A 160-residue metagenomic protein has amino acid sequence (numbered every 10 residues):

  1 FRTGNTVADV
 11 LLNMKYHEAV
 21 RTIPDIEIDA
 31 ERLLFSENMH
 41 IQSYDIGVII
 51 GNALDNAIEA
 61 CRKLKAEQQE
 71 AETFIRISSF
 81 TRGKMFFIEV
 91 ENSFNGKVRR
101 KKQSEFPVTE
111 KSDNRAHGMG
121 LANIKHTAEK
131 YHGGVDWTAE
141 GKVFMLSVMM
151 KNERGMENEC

Functional and structural regions predicted by a protein language model:
G4-T22, F86: Short beta-to-alpha transition helix within the HATPase_c
E27-I49, Q68: Conserved short strand/loop->alpha-helix "switch" segment adjacent to the catalytic nucleotide/phosphoryl-transfer site
E37-N38, E59-T81: ATP-lid-like helix-loop hinge signature
V48-A60: Conserved polar catalytic motif of the HATPase_c/GHKL fold
K84-G118: Glycine-rich/acidic phosphate-handling loop/turn and adjacent ATP-lid/helix of nucleotide-binding kinase/ATPase domains
G96, E140-S147: Glycine-rich nucleotide-binding loop
N123-H132: Conserved glycine-/histidine-rich ATP-lid loop and adjacent helix of the Bergerat-fold HATPase_c
Y131-K142: Glycine-rich ATP-binding loops of the HATPase_c
